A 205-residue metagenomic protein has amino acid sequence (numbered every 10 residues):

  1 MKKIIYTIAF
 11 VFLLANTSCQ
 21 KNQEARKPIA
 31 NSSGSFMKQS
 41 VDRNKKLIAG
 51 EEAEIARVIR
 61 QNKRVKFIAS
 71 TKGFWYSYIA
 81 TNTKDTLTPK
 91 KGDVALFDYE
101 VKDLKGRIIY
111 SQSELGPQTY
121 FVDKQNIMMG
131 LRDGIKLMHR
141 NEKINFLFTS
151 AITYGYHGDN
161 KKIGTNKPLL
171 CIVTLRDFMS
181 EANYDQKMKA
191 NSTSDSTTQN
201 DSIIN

Functional and structural regions predicted by a protein language model:
M1-C19: Sec-dependent bacterial lipoprotein signal peptides
C19-N205: Cross-family detector of peptidyl-prolyl cis-trans isomerase
